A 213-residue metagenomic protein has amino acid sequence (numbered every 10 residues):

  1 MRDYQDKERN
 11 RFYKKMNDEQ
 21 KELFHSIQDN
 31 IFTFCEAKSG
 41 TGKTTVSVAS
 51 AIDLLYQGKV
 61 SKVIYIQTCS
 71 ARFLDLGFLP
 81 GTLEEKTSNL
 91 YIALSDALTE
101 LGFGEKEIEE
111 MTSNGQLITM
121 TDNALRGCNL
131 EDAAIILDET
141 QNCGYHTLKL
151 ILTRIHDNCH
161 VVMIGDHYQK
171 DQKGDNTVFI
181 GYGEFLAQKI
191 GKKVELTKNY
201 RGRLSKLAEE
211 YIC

Functional and structural regions predicted by a protein language model:
R2-A134, Q141-C213: Conserved helicase motor core of SF1/SF2 NTP-dependent helicases
